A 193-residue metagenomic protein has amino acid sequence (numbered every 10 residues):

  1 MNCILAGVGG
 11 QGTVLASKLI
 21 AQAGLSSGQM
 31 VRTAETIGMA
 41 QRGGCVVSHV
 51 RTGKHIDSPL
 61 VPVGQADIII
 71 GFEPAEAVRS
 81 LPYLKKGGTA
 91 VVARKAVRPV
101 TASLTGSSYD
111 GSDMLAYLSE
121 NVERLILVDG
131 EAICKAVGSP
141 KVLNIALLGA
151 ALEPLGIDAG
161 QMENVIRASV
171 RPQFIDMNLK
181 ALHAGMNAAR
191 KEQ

Functional and structural regions predicted by a protein language model:
M1-Q193: Active-site cofactor/cluster-binding pocket
